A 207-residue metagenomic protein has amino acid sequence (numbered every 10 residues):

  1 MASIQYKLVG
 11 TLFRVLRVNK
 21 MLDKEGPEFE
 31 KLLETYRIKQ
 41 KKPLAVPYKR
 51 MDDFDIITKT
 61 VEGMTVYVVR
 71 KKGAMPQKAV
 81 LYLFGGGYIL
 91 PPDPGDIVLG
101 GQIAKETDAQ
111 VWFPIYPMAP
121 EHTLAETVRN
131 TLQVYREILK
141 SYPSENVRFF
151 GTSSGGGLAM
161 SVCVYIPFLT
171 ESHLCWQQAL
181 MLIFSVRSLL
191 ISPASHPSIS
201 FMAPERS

Functional and structural regions predicted by a protein language model:
M1-S207: Domain-scale detector for complete catalytic domains at protein termini or as standalone homologs
